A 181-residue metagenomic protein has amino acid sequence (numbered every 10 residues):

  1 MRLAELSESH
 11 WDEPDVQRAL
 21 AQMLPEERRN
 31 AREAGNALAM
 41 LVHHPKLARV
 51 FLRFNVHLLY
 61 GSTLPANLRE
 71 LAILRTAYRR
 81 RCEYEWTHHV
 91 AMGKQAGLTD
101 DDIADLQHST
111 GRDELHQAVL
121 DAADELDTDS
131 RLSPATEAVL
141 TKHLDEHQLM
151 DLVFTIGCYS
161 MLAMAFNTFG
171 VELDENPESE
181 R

Functional and structural regions predicted by a protein language model:
M1-R181: Hydrophobic alpha-helical segments
